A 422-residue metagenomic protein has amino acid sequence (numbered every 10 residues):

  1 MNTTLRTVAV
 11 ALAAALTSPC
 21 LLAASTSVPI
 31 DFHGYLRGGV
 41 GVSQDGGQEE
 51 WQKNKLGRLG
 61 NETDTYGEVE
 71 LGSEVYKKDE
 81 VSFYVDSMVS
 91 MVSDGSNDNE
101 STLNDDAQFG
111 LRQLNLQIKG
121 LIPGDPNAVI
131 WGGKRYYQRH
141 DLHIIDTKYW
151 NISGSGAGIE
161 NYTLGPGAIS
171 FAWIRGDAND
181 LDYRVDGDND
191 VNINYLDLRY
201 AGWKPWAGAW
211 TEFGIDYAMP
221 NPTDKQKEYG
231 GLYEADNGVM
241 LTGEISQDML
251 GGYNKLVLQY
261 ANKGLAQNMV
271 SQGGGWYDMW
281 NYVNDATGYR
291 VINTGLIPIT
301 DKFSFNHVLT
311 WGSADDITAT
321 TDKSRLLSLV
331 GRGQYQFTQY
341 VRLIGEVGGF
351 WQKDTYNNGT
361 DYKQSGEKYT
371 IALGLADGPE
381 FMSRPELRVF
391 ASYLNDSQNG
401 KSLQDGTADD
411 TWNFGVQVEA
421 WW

Functional and structural regions predicted by a protein language model:
M1-A9: Bacterial N-terminal signal peptides that target proteins for export
A11-D125, E160-Y162, L296, Q334-Y335 (+3 more regions): Beta-barrel outer-membrane channel/assembly domains of diderm bacteria
S27, G60-Y66, D106-Q113, K148-I152 (+7 more regions): Transmembrane beta-barrel outer-membrane domains
I30-G38, V81-V89, A128-G132, G167-F171 (+7 more regions): Transmembrane beta-strands of outer-membrane beta-barrel proteins
G38-Q44, V89-S93, K134-Q138, W173-N179 (+8 more regions): Transmembrane beta-strands of outer-membrane beta-barrel pores
G39-L59, N99-A107, G124-G231, G400: Surface-exposed coil loops of outer-membrane beta-barrel proteins
L198, P205-Y356, S365-Y369, L375 (+1 more regions): Detector for outer-membrane/organellar transmembrane beta-barrel domains, recognizing the amphipathic beta-strand
D301-F303, G359-D361, P379-E380, Q404-T407: Short proline/glycine-enriched turn/loop segments at secondary-structure junctions
